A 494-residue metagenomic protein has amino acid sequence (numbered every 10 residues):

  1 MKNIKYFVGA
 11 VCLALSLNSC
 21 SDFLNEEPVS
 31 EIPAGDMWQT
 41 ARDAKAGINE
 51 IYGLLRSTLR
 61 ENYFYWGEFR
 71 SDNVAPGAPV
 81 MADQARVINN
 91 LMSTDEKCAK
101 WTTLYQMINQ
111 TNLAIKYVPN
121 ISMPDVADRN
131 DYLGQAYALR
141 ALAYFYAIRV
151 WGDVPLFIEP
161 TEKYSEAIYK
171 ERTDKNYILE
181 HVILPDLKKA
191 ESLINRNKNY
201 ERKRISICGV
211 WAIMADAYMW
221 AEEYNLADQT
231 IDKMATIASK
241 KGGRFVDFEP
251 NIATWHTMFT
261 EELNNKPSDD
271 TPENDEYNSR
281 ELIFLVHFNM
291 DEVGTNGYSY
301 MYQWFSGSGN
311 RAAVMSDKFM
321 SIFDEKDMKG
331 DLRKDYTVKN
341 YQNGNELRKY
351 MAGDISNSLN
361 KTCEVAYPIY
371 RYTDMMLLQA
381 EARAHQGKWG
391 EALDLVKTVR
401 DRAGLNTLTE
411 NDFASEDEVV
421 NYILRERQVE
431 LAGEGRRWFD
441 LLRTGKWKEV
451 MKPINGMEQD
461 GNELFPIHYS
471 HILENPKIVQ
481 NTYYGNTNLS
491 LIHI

Functional and structural regions predicted by a protein language model:
K2-I4, V8, C20-E68, L113 (+3 more regions): Acidic, glycine-rich segments characteristic of secretory precursors and extracytoplasmic regions
C20, A41-R42, Y52, R60 (+8 more regions): Long, intrinsically disordered, low-complexity segments
G35, E61-A78, F157-E159, N195-I213 (+2 more regions): Short, surface-exposed recognition loops and adjoining beta-strand edges that mediate ligand/DNA contacts, enriched
T40-L59, V80-W151, T173-I178, L187-Y200 (+4 more regions): Conserved, well-structured interaction surfaces
P79, I88, D317-Y372: Flexible, polar/acidic helix-loop-strand segments at domain edges
